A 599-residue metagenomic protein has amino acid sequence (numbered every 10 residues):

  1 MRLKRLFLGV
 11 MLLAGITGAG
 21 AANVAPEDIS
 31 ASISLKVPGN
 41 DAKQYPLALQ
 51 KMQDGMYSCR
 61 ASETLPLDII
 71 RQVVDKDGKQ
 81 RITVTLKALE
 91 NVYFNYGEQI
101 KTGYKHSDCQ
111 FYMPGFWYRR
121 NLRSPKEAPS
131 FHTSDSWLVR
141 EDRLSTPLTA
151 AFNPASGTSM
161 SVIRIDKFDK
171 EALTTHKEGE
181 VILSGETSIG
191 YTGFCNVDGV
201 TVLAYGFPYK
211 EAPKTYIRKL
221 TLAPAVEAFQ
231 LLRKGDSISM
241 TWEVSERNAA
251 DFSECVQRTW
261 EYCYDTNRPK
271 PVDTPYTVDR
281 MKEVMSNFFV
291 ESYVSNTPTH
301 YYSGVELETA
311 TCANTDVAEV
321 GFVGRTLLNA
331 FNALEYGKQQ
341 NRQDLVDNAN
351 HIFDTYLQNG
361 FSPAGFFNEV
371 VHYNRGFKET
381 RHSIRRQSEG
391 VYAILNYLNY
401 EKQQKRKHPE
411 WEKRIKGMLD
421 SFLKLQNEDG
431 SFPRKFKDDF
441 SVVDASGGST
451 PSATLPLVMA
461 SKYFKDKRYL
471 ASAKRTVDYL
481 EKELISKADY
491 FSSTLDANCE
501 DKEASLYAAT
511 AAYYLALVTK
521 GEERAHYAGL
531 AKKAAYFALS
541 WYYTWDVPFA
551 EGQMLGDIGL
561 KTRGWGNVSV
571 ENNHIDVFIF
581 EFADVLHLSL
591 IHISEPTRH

Functional and structural regions predicted by a protein language model:
P26-P46, K51, L232, A250-E319 (+4 more regions): Low-complexity, Ser/Thr/Pro/Gly-enriched N-terminal "stalk/linker" regions
N40, C59-K234: Beta-strand/loop-rich accessory regions of lumenal/periplasmic or secreted enzymes, predominantly carbohydrate-active
P224-A228, E308-L327, Y373-V391, K435-S452 (+3 more regions): Solvent-exposed loop and edge beta-strand segments that line ligand/cofactor-binding and catalytic clefts
F229-E254: Short Pro-Gly-centered flexible turn/kink motifs
P275-V290, A330, Q343-L357, S388-V391 (+9 more regions): Hydrophobic core segments within long, regular secondary-structure runs in both alpha- and beta-rich folds
M285-A318, Q358-E379, F422-V442, E481-C499 (+1 more regions): Glycine- and aromatic-rich loop/turn segments at beta-sheet edges
L327-Q343, E389-K407, S452-D466, Y507-E523 (+2 more regions): Well-ordered alpha-helical scaffold segments within catalytic/enzyme domains
I591-H599: Residue-level detector of conserved catalytic or cofactor/ligand-binding positions in enzyme active sites
